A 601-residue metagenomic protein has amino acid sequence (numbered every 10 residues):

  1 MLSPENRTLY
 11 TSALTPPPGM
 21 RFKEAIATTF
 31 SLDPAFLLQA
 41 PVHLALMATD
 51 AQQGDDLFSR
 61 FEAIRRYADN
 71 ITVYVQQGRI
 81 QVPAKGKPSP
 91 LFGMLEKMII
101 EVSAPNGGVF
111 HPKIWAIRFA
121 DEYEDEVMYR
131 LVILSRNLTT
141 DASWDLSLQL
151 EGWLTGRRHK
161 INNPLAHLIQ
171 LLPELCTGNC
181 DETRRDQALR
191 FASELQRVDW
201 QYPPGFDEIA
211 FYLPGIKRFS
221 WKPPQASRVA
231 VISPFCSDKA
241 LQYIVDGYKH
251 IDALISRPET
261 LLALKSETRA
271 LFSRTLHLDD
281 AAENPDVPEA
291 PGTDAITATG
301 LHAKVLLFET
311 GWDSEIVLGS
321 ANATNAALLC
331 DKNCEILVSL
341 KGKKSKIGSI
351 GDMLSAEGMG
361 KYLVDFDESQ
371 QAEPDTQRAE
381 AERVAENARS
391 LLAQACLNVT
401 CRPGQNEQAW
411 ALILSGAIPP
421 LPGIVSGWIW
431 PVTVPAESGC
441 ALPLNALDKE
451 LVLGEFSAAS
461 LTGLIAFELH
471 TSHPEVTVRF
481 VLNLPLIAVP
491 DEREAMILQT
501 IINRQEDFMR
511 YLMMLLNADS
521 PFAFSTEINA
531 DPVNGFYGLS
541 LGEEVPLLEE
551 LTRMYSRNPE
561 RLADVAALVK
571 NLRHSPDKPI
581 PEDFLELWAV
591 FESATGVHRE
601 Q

Functional and structural regions predicted by a protein language model:
M1-E315, N325-Q601: Terminal interaction modules at protein C-ends
